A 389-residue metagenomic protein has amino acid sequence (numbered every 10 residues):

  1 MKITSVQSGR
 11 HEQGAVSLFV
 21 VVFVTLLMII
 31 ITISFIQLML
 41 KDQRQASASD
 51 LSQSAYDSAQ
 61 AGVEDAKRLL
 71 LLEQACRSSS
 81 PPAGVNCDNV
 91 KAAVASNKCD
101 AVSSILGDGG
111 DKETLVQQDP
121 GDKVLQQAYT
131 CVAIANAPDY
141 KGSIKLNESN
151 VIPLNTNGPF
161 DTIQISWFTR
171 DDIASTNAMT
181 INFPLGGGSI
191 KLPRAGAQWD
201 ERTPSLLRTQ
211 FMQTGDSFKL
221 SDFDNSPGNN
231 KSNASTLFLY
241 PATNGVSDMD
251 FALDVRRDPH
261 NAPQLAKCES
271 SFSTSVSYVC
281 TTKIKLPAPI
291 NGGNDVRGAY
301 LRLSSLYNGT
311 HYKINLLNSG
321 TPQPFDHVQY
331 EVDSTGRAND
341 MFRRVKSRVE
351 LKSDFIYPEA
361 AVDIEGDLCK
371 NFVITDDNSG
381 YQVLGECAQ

Functional and structural regions predicted by a protein language model:
M1-K2, L207: A detector of low-complexity, intrinsically disordered, Ser/Thr/Gly/Pro/Ala-rich segments
K2-I3, E12-Q198, A299-Y307, Y312-L316 (+4 more regions): Beta-strand/loop motifs with alternating small/hydrophobic and polar/acidic residues, enriched in the first structured
A137-N294, G298, G320-F325: Extended repeat-based interaction scaffolds and adjacent low-complexity, acidic/S/T/P-biased segments that form broad
